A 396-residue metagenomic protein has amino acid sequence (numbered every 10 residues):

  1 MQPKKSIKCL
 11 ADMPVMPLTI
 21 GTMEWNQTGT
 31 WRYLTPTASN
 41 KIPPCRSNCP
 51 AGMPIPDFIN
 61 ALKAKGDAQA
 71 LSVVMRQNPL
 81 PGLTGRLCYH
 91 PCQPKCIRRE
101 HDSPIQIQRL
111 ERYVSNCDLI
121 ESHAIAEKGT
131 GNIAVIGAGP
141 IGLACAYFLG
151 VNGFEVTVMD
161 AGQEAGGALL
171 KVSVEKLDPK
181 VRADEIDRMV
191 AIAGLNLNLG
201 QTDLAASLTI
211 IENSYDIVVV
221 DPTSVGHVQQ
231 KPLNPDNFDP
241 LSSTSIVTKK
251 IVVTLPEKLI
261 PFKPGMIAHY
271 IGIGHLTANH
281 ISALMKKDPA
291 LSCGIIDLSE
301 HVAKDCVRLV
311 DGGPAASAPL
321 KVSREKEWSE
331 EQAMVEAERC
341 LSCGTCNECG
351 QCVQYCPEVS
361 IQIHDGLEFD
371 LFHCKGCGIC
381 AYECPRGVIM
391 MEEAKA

Functional and structural regions predicted by a protein language model:
M1-A124, V220-K375, I379-A396: Ferredoxin-type iron-sulfur electron-transfer modules and their immediate structural context
P14, L18-T22, N26, G52-K63 (+5 more regions): Beta1-alpha1 glycine-rich phosphate/pyrophosphate-binding loop at the start of Rossmann-like nucleotide-binding domains
R32, P44-C45, N132-I133, P140 (+2 more regions): Short, contiguous strand/loop micro-motifs
Q69, E127, N132, A183-V228: Feature captures the FAD/FMN-dependent oxidoreductase FAD-binding
C117-G131, A165-L177: Accessory recognition modules or surfaces
L143, K180-D184, A205, G350 (+2 more regions): Residue-level marker for well-ordered alpha-helical positions
F154-V156, V218, V252: Hydrophobic anchor at the start of a short beta-strand that flanks the dinucleotide cofactor-binding loop
L169-K171, T209-I211, K395: Short secondary-structure transition/capping segments
